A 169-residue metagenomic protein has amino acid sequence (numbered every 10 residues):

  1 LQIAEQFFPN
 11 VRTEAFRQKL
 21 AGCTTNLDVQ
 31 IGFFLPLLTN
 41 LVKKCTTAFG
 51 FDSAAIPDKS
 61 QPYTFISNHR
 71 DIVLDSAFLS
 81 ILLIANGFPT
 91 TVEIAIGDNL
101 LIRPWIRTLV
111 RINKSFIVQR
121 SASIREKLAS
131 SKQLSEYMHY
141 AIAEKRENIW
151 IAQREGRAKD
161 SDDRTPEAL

Functional and structural regions predicted by a protein language model:
L1-Y63, H69-S80, I84, T91 (+2 more regions): Membrane-anchoring hydrophobic helices of lipid-metabolizing enzymes
K44-T47, K127-K132, P166: A conditional alpha-helix N-cap/helix-loop micro-motif detector
A55, S67-D71, I96-L101, I117-A122 (+1 more regions): Short, flexible loop/turn elements at secondary-structure junctions
S60-H69, L134-L169: Conserved Motif II region of HX4D acyltransferases
L83-N86, L169: A short, gly/pro- and small-residue-rich
T91, D98-L100, P104-S115, E147-N148 (+1 more regions): A cross-family acyltransferase "interaction/gating" segment
T91-E93, A129-K132, E136: Basic/hydrophobic alpha-helical interface regions
S121-L128, K159-D163: Flexible, glycine/proline-enriched loop segments at strand-loop-helix junctions that form or flank small-ligand binding
